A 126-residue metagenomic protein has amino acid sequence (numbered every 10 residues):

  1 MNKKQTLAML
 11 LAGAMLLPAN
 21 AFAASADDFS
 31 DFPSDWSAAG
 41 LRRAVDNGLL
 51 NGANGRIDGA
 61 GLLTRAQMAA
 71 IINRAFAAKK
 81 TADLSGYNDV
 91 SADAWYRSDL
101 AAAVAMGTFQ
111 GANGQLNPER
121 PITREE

Functional and structural regions predicted by a protein language model:
N2-A38, D46-S98, A105-E125: Feature responds to low-complexity, polar/acidic, surface-exposed segments characteristic of secreted/exported proteins
